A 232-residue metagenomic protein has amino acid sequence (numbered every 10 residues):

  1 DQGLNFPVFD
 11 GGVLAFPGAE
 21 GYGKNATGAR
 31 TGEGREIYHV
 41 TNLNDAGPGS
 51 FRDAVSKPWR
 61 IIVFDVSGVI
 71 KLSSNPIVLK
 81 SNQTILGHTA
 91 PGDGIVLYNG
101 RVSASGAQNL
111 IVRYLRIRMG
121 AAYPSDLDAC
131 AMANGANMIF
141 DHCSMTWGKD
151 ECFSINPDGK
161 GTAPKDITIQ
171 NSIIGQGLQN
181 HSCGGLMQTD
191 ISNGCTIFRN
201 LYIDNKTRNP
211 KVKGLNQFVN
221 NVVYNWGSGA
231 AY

Functional and structural regions predicted by a protein language model:
D1-N44, P48-I61, K71: Extracellular "leader-to-stem" segments immediately downstream of a signal peptide or signal-anchor in secreted/lumenal
E33-I37, W59, K80, G92 (+2 more regions): Sequence-level motif detector for i,i+2 pairs with an aromatic at +2
N44-D45, S67-I70, T89-G92: Acidic glycine-/aspartate-rich tracts in secreted/extracellular proteins
R52-P58, I70-L86, I95-R113, M119-A136 (+1 more regions): Extracellular beta-strand-rich solenoid/capping regions of secreted or surface-exposed proteins that bind or remodel
V63-D65: Short alpha-helix boundary/capping and kink motifs at helix termini
N82-G87, Q108-M119, N134-D150, T162-R208 (+1 more regions): Right-handed parallel beta-helix
A122, A230-A231: Carbohydrate-active catalytic/glycan-binding domains of CAZyme proteins, especially the secreted or lumenal ectodomains
D158: Binding-interface segments
